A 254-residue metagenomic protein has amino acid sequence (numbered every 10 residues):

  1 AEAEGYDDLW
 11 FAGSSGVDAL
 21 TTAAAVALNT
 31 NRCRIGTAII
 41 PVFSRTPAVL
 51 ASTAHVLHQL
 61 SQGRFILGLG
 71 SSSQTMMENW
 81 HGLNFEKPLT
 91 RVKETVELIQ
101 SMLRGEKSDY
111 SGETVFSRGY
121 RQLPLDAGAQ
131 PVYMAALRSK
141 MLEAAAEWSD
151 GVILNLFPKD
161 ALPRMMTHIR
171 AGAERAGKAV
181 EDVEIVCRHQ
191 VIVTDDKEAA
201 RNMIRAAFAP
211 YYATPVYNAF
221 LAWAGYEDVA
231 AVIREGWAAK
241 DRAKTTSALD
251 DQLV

Functional and structural regions predicted by a protein language model:
A1-V254: Active-site-adjacent structural elements that line small-molecule/cofactor binding pockets in enzymes
